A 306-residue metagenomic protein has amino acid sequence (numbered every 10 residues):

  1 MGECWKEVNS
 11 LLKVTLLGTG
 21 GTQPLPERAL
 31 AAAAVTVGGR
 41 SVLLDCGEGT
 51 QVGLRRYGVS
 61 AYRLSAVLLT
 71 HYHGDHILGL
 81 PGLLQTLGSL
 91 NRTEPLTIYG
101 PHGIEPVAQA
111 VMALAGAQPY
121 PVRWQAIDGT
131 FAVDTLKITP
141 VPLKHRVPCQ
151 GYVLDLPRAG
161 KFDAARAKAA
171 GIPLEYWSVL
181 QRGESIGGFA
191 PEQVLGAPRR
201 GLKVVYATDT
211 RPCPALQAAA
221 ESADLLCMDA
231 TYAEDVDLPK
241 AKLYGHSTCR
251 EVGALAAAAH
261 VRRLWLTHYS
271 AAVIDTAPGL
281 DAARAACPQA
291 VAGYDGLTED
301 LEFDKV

Functional and structural regions predicted by a protein language model:
W5-V59, Y152-L154, G196-A207, L225: Conserved beta-strand hairpin/beta-sheet module of binuclear metal-dependent hydrolase folds, prominently
T15, Y99, R123-I127, T139-V141 (+1 more regions): General small-molecule cofactor/ligand-binding pocket signal
L44-G47, L64-Y72, G100-P101, V205-T210 (+3 more regions): Active-site neighborhood of phospho(di)ester-bond hydrolases with catalytic His/Asp-centered motifs
E48-Y99, P121-D128: Active-site metal-binding motif and surrounding structural segment of the metallo-beta-lactamase
G79-T86, V111, I274-A282: Metal-dependent catalytic neighborhoods of phosphoester/phosphodiester hydrolases
G103-A115, W124-I127: A gly/proline- and charged-residue-enriched helix-loop-helix capping module
L136-Y206, T210-A219, L225-A230: Active-site-proximal loop/helix segment associated with metal-binding centers of metalloenzymes
P214-V306: Binuclear metal-ion centers of metallo-dependent hydrolases, dominated by the metallo-beta-lactamase
